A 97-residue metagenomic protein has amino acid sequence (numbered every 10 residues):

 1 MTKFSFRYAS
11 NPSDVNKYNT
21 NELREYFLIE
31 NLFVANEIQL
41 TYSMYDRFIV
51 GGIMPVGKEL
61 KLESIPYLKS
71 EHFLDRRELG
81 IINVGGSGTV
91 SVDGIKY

Functional and structural regions predicted by a protein language model:
M1-G52: A short, N-terminal "cap"/entry segment at the start of jelly-roll beta-barrel domains of the cupin/DSBH fold
Y42-L60, L68-Y97: Glycine- and acidic-residue-biased ligand/ion/polar-headgroup-sensing regions
